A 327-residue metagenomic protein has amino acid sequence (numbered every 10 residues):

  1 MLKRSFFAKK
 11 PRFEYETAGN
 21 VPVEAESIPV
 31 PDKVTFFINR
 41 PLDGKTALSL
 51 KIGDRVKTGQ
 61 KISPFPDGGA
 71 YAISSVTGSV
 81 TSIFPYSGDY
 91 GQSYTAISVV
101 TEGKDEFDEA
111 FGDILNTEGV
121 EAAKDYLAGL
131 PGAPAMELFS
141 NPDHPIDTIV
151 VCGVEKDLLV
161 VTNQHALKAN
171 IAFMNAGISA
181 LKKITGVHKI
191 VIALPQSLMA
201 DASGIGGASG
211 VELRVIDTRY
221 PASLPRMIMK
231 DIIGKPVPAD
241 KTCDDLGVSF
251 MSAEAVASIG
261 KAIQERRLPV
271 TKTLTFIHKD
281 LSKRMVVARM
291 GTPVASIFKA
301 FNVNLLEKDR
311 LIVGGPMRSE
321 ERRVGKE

Functional and structural regions predicted by a protein language model:
M1-S49, S98: N-terminal, Lys/Arg-enriched amphipathic/low-complexity engagement segments that precede the first folded domain
K51-P64, S79-S82: Short, well-structured beta-strand-loop connectors
G69-T77: Short coil-to-beta-strand transition motifs
S87-T148, L159: Acidic low-complexity segments
A128-L194: Phosphate-binding glycine-rich loops and their immediate beta-loop-alpha structural context
S140-N141, I184-V294, A300-E307, G315-M317: Hydrophobic alpha-helical positions that pack around
E321-E327: Conserved small/polar residues in nucleotide/adenosyl-binding loops
